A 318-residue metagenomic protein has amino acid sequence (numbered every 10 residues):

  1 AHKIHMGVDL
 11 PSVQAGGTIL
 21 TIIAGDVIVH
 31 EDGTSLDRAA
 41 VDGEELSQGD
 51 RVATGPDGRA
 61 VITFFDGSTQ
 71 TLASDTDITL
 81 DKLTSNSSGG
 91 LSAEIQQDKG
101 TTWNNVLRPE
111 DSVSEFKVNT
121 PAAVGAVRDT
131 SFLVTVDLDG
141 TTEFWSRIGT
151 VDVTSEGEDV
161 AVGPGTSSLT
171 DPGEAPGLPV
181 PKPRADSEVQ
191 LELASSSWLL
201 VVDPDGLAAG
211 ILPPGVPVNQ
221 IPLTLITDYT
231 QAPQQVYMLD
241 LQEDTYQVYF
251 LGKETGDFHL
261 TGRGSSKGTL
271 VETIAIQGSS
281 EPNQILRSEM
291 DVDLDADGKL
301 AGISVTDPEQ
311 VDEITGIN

Functional and structural regions predicted by a protein language model:
A1-A60, F64-K182: Flexible, surface-exposed loop/linker segments and immediately adjacent secondary-structure boundaries
V180-N318: Extracellular glycoprotein-like low-complexity segments
